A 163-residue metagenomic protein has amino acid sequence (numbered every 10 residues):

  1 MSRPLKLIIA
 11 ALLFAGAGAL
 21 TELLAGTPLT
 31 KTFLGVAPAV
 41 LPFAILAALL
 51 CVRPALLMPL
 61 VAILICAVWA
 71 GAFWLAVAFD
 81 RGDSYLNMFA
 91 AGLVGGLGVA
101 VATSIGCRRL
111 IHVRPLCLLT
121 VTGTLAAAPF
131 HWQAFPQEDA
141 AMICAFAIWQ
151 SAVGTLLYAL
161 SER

Functional and structural regions predicted by a protein language model:
M1-R163: Juxtamembrane/disordered regions of integral membrane proteins
